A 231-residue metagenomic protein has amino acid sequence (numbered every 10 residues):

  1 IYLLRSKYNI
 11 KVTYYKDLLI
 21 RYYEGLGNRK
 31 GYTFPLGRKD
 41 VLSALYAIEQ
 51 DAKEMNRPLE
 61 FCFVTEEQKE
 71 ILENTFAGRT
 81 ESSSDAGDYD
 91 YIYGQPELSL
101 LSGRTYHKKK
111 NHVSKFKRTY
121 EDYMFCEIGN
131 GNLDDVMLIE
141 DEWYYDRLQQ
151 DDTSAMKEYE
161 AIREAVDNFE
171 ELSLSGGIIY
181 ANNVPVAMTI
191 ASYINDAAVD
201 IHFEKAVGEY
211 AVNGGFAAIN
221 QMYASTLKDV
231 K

Functional and structural regions predicted by a protein language model:
I1-S6, E158-I162: Short Pro/Gly-enriched beta-strand edge/turn motifs at strand-loop
Y2-E67, Y180-E209: Conserved donor-binding loop and adjoining core beta-sheet/short helix segment in diverse acyl/aminoacyl transferases
A44-Y46, N74-G78, K109: Short acidic (Asp/Glu) patches
D51-R57, E121, T226-V230: Short, surface-exposed connector motifs at secondary-structure boundaries
P58-T75, G87-D90: Short, glycine/charge-rich beta-strand/loop segments that flank catalytic centers and engage negatively charged groups
P58-V64, I92, M124-I128, I178: A structural signal for short, well-ordered beta-strand segments and their strand-loop junctions that often border
G78-D152: Acyltransferase donor/substrate-recognition loop-hinge adjacent to the catalytic core
K157-K231: Accessory, usually C-terminal, subdomains that scaffold auxiliary metal cofactors
